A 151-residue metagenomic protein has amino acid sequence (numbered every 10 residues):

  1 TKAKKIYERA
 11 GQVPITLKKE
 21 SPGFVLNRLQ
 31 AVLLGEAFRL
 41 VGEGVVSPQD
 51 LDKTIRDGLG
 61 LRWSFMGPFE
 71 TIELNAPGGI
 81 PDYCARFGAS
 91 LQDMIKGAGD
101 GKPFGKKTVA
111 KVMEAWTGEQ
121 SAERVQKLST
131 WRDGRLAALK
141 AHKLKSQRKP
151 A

Functional and structural regions predicted by a protein language model:
T1-I6: Rossmann-fold NAD(P)-binding glycine/threonine-rich loop
R9-E20, E43, P48-A151: NAD(P)-dependent Rossmann-like dehydrogenase/reductase catalytic/cofactor-binding core
K19-R28: A short glycine-threonine-serine/GTX helix/turn-capping micro-motif
Q30-E36: Structural/interface elements that position substrates and couple domains in central-metabolism enzymes
